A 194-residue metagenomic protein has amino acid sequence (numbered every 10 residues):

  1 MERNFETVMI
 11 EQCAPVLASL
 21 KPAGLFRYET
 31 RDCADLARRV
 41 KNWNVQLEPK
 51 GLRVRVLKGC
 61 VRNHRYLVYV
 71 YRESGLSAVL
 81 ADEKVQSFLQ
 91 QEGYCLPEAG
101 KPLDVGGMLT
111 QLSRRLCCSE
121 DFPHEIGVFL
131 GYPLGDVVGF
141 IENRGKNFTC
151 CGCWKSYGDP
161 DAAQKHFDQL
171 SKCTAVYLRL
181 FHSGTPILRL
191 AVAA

Functional and structural regions predicted by a protein language model:
M1-V54: A structured, charge-rich N-terminal accessory region that forms the first stable segment of a protein and links
K21-A23, H64-Y66, P123-E125: Short, surface-exposed beta-edge/turn micro-motifs
V40-L103: A glycine-rich, hydrophobic loop/mini-helix early in the fold
G93-H124: Internal catalytic-core helix/loop-beta-alpha segment that presents or stabilizes conserved functional determinants
L103-G107, I141-R144, C151-G158: Short linear loop/turn motifs
F122-C150: Hydrophobic/aromatic-rich, well-ordered segments within soluble, folded domains that form packed cores
C153-A194: Long, compositionally biased
